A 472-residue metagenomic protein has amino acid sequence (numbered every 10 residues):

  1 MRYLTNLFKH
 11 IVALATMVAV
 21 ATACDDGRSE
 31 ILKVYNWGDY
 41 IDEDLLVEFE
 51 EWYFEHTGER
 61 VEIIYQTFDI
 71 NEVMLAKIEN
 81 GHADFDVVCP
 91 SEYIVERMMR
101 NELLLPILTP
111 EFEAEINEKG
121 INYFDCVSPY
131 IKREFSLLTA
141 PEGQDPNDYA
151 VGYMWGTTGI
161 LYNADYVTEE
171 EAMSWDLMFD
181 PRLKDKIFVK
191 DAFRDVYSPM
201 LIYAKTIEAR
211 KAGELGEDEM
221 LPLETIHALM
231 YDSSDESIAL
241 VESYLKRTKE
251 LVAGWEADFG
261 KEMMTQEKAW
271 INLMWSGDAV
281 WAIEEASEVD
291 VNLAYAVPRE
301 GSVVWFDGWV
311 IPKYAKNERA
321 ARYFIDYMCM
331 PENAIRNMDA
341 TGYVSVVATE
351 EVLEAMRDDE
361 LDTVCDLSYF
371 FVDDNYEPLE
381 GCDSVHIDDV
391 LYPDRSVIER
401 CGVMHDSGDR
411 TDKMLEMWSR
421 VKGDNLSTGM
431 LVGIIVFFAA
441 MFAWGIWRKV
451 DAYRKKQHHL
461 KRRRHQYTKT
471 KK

Functional and structural regions predicted by a protein language model:
R2-I11: Bacterial N-terminal signal peptides that target proteins for export
T22-A23: C-terminal motif of bacterial Sec signal peptides marking the signal peptidase cleavage site
G27-N101, N425-G429: Early extracytoplasmic/lumenal segment of secretory-pathway proteins
Y40-E43, M99-K268, A282: Extracytoplasmic ligand-binding site segments that recognize negatively charged/polar headgroups
F68, P90, V189, W255-E256 (+1 more regions): Short beta-strand and adjacent tight-turn residues that come in two discontinuous sequence segments and form the edges
E250-Y314: Extracytoplasmic/periplasmic substrate-binding proteins
P312-R395: Mature extracytoplasmic/periplasmic domains
L379-K472: Conserved C-terminal helix/tail region of periplasmic/extracytoplasmic solute-binding proteins
